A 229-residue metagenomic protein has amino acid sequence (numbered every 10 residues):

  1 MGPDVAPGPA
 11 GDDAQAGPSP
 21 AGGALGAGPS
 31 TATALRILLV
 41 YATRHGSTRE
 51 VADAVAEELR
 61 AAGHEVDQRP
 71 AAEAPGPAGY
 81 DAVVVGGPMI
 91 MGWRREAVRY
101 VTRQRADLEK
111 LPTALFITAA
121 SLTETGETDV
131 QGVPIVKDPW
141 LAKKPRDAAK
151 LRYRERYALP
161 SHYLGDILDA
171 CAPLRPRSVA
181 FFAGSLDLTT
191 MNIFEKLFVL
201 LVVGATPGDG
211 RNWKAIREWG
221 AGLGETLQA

Functional and structural regions predicted by a protein language model:
P3-A32: Intrinsically disordered, low-complexity terminal tails and inter-domain linkers enriched for S/T/G/P/D/E
G17, G22, R60-A61, D169: Polar/charged alpha-helical tracts
G17-P20, Y41, H45, W213: Generic alpha-helix initiation/capping and coil-helix boundary signal
G28, A34-R60: N-terminal beta1-alpha1 ligand-phosphate binding loop
T31-A34, E50, A62, D67 (+2 more regions): FMN-binding flavodoxin-like domain, especially the glycine-rich phosphate-binding loop
A42, G87-P88: Short strand-loop junctions, especially beta-strand C-caps/beta-turns that link beta-sheets to coils or alpha-helices
G46, P75, G92: Short alpha-helical
Q68-A78: Short acidic low-complexity segments
